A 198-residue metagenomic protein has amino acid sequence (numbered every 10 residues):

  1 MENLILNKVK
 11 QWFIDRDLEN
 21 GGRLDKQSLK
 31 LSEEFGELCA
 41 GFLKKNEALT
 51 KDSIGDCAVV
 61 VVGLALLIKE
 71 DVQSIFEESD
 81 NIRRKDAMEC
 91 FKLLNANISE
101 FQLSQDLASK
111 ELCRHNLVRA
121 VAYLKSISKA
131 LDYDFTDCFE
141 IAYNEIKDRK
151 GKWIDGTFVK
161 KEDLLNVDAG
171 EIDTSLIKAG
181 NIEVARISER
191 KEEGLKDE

Functional and structural regions predicted by a protein language model:
M1-E198: Flexible "arm" and connector segments at domain edges
